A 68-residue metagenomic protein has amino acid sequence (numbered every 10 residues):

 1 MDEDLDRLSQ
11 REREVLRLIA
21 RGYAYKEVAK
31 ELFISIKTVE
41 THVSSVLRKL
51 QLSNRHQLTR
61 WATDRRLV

Functional and structural regions predicted by a protein language model:
M1-T38, R65: Helix-turn-helix DNA-binding segment
R11, H42, Q57: Short Gly/charged-rich anion-binding patches and loops
K26, S44, H56: Residues within the helices of the helix-turn-helix
E31, H42-S45: Residues within the DNA-recognition helix of helix-turn-helix
L47-V68: Basic, Lys/Arg-enriched C-terminal extension of HTH/homeodomain DNA-binding domains
